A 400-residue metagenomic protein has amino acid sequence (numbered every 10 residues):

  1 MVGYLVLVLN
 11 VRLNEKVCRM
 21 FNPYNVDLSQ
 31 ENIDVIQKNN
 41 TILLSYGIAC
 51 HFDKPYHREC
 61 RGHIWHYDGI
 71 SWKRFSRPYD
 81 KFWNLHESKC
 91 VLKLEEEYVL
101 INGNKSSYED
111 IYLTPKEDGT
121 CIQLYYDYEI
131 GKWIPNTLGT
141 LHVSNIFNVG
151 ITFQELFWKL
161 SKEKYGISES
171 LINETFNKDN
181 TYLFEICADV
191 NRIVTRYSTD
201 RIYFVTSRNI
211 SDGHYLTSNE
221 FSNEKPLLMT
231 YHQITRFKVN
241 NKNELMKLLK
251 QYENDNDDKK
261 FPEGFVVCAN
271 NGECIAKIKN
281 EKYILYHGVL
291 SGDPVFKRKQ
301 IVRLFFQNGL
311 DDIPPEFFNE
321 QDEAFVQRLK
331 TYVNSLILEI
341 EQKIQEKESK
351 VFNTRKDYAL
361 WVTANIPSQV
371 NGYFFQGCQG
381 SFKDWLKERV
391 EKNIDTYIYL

Functional and structural regions predicted by a protein language model:
Y4-L400: Core nucleotide-handling region used for phosphoryl-transfer chemistry
